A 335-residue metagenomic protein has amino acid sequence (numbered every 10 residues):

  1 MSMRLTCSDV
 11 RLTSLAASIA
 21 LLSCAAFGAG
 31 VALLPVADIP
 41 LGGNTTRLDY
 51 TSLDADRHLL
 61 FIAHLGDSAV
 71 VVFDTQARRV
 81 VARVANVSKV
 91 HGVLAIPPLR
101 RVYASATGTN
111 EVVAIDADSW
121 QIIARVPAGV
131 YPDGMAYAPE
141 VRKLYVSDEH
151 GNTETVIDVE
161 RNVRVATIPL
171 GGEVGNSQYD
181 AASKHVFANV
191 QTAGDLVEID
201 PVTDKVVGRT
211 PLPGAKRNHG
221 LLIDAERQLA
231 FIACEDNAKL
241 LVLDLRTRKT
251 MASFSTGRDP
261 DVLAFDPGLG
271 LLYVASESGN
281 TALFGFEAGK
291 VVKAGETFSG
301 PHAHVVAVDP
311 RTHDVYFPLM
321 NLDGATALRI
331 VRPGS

Functional and structural regions predicted by a protein language model:
S2-A16: Bacterial N-terminal signal peptides that target proteins for export
L5, C24-S335: Predominantly soluble domains enriched in secretory-pathway, periplasmic, or organellar proteins
T13-A25: Bacterial N-terminal signal peptides
